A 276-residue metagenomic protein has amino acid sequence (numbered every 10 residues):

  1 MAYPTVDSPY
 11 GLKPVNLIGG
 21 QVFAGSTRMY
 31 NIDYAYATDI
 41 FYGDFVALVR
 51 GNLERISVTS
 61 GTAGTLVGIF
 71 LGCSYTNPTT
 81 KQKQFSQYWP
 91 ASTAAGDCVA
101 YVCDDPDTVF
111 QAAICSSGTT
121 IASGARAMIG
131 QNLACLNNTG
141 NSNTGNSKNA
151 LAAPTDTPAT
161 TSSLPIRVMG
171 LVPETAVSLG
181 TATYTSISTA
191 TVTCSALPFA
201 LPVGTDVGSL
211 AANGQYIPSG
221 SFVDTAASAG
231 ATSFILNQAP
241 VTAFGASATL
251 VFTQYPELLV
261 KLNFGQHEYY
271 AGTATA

Functional and structural regions predicted by a protein language model:
M1-S178, G208-S219, T249-A276: Surface-exposed, low-hydrophobicity beta-strand/loop segments enriched in small/polar/acidic residues
A35-A37, M128, L133-A134, I187-G245: Extended, beta-strand-rich, solvent-exposed assembly scaffolds of outer structural proteins
V177-T189: Disulfide-bonded cysteine-rich modules in secreted/extracellular proteins, activating on the conserved Cys frameworks
